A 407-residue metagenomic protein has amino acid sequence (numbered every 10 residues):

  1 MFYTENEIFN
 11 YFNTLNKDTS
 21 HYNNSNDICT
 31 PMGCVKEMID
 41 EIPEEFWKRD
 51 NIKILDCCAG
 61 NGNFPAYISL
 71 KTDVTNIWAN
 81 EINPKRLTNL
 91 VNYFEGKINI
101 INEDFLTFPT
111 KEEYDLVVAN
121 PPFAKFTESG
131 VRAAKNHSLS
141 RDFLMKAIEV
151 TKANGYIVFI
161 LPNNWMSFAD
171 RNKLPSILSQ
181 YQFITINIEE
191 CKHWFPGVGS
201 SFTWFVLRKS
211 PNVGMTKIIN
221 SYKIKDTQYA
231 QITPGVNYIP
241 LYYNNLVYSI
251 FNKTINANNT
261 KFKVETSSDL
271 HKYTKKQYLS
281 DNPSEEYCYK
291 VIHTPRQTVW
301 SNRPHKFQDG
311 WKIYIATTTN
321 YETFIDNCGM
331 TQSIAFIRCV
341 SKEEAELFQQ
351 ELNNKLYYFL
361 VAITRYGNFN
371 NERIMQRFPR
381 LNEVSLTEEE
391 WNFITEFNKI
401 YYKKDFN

Functional and structural regions predicted by a protein language model:
M1-Y93, D104, M375-F406: Class I S-adenosyl-L-methionine
H21, S25, K192-F406: C-terminal substrate-recognition regions of SAM-dependent nucleic acid methyltransferases
I52, D115, K312: Conserved acidic residues
P84, K135-C191, W204-F205, F348: Conserved Class I SAM-dependent methyltransferase catalytic core
I101-D104, I188: Short loop/edge segments at beta-strand edges and connector loops that shape dinucleotide/nucleotide cofactor-binding
P109-L116: A short acidic, Gly/Pro-enriched loop at the edge of an enzyme's catalytic core that lines a small-molecule cofactor
V117-F123, I160: Amphipathic alpha-helical repeat scaffolds
F123-L139: Mobile active-site "lid"/loop adjacent to the S-adenosyl-L-methionine
